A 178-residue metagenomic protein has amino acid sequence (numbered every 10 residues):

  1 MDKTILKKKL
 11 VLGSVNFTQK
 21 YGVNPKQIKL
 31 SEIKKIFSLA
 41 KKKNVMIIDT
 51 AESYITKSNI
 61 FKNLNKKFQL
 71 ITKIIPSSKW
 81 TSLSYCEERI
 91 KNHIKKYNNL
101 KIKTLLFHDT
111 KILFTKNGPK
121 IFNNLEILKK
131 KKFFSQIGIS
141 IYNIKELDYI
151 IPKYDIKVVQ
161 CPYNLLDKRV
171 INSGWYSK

Functional and structural regions predicted by a protein language model:
M1-Q69: N-terminal binding-site loop/beta-alpha segment at the start of enzyme catalytic domains that lines or forms
L12, A40, I48, L70 (+4 more regions): Conserved, mostly hydrophobic/aromatic
V15-F17, A51-S53, K73-S77, F107-T110 (+2 more regions): Active-site beta-loop-alpha junctions enriched in small/polar residues
F17-S31, I74-Y85, K111-F114: Active-site mouth loops of central-metabolism enzymes
P25-A40, T81-N98, I141-I150: Short, acidic/polar
D49-N59, S77-S84, I112-K116, L166-I171: Acidic-and-aromatic substrate-binding clefts and catalytic sites of carbohydrate-active enzymes
K95-N117: Active-site groove signature of glycoside hydrolases
D109-K178: Beta/alpha (TIM)-barrel catalytic core signal, keyed to glycine-rich beta->alpha loops juxtaposed to Asp/Glu that bind
